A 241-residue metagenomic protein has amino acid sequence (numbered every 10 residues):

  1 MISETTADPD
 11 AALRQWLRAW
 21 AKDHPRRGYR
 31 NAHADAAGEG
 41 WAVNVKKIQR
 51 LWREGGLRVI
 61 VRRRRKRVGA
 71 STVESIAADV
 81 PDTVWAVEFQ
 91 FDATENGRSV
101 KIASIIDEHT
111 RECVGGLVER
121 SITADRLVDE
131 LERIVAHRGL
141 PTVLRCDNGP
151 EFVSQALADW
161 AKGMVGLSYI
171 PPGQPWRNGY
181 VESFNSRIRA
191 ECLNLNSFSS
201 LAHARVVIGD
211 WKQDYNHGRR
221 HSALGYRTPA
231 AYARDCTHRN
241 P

Functional and structural regions predicted by a protein language model:
M1-P241: Charged DNA-binding/catalytic regions of mobile-element recombinases
